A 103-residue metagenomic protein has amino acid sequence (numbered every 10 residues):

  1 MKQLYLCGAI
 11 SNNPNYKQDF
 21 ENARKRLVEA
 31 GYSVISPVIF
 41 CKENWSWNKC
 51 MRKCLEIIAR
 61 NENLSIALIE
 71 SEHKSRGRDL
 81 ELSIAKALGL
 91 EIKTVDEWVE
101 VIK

Functional and structural regions predicted by a protein language model:
M1-K103: Conserved catalytic or regulatory cores that recognize and/or transform ribose-phosphate-containing ligands
